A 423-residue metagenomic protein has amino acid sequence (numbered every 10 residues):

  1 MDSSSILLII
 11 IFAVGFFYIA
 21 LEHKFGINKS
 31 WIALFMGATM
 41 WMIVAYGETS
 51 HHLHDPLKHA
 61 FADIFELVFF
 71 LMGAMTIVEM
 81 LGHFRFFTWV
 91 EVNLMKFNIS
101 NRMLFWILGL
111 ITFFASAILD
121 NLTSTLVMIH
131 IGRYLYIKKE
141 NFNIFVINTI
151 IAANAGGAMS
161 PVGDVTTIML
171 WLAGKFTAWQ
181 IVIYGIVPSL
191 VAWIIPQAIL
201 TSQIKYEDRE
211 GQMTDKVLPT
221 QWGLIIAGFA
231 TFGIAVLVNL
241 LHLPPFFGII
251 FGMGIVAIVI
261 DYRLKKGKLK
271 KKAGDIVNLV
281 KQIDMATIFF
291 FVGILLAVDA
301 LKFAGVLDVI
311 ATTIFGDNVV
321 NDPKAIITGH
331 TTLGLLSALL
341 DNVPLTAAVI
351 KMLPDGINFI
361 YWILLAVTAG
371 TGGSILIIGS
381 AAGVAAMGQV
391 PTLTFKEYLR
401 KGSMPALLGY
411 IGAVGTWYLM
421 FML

Functional and structural regions predicted by a protein language model:
M1, I6-I11, F17, W41-M42 (+4 more regions): Intrinsically disordered, low-complexity non-transmembrane regions of multi-pass membrane transporters
M1-I11, A62-G73, S116-T125, I183-P196 (+3 more regions): Structural signature of hydrophobic alpha-helical transmembrane segments
M1-S4, K24-S30, L53-L67, A178-V187 (+5 more regions): Interfacial loop-to-helix junctions that mark the boundaries of transmembrane helices in multi-pass membrane
F17-F35, F232-V259: Flexible hinge motifs at transmembrane-helix junctions and intramembrane kinks/re-entrant loops in multi-pass membrane
L53-N141, A286-D355: Membrane-embedded alpha-helical segments and adjacent helix-loop junctions characteristic of multi-pass solute
V90, T123-Y134, I147, S160-G174 (+4 more regions): Re-entrant/interfacial helical elements at transmembrane boundaries that shape and gate the permeation pathway
K138-G228, F232-V238, W362, G383-T416: Membrane-core helix-loop-helix motifs of multi-pass transport proteins
V182-S189, A325-L423: C-terminal transmembrane helix pair
